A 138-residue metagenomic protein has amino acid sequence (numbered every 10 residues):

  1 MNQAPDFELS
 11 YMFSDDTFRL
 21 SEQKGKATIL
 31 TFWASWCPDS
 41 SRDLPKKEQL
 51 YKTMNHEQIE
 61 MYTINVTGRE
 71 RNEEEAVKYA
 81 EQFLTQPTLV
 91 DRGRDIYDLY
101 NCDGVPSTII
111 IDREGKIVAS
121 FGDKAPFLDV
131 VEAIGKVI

Functional and structural regions predicted by a protein language model:
M1-L20: N-terminal "domain-start" segment that seeds a small globular fold
P5, A27-T28, V105-S107: Short loop/turn microsegments at loop-to-beta-strand junctions
R19-S41: Short active-site neighborhood of thiol/selenol oxidoreductases, capturing the structured segment around
K24-K26, H56, T85, C102: Active-site acidic short loop of glycosyltransferases
R42-E81, D95-D98: Structural microenvironment flanking redox-active thiols in thiol-disulfide oxidoreductases
V77-I109: Short, internal strand/loop/helix patches that form the active-site neighborhood or redox-interaction surface
R113-I138: Thiol-/selenol-based redox modules, centered on thioredoxin-like and closely related oxidoreductase domains
